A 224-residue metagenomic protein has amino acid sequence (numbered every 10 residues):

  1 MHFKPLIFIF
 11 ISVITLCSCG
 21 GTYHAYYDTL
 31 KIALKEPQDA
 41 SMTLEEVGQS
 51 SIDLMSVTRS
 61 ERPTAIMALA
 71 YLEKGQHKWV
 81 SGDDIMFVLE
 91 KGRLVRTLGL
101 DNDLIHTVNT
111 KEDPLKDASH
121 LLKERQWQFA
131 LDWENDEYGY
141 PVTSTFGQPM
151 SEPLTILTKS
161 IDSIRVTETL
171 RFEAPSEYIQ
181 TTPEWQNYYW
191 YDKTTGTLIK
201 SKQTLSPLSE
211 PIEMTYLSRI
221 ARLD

Functional and structural regions predicted by a protein language model:
M1-I7: Bacterial N-terminal signal peptides that target proteins for export
T15-S18: C-terminal motif of bacterial Sec signal peptides marking the signal peptidase cleavage site
G20-L98, F129-D224: Acidic, serine/threonine-rich low-complexity disordered tracts
I105-F146: Non-cytosolic head/periplasmic domains of membrane-anchored proteins
